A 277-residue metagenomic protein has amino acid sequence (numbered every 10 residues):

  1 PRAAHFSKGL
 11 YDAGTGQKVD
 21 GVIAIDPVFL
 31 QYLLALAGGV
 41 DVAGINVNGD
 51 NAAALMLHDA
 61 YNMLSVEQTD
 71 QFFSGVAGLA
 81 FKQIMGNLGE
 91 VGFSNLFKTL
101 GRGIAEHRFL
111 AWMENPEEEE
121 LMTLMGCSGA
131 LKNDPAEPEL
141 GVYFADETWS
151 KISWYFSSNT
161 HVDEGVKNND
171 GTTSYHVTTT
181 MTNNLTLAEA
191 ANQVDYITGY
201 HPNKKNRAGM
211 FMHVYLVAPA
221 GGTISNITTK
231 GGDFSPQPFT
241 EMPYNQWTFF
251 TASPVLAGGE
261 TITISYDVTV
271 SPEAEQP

Functional and structural regions predicted by a protein language model:
P1-H5, G16, L33, G38-P277: Lumenal/extracellular ectodomains and adaptor appendage modules of the eukaryotic vesicle/secretory system
P1-V28: A conserved hydrophobic secondary-structure block that centers on an alpha-helix together with its immediately flanking
